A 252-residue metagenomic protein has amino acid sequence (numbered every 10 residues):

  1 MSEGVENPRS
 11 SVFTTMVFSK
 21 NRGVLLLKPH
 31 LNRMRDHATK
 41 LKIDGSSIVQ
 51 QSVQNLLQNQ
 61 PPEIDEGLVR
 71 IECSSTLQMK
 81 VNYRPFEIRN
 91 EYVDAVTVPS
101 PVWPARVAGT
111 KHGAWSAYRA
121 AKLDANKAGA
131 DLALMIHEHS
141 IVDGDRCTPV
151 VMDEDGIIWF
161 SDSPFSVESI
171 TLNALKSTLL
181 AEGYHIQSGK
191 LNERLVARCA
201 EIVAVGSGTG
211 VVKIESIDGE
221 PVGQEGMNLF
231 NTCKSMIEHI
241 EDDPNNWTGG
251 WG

Functional and structural regions predicted by a protein language model:
M1-Q58, S74-G252: Helix-start/capping segments and mature chain N-termini
Q60-G67: Short secondary-structure junctions
